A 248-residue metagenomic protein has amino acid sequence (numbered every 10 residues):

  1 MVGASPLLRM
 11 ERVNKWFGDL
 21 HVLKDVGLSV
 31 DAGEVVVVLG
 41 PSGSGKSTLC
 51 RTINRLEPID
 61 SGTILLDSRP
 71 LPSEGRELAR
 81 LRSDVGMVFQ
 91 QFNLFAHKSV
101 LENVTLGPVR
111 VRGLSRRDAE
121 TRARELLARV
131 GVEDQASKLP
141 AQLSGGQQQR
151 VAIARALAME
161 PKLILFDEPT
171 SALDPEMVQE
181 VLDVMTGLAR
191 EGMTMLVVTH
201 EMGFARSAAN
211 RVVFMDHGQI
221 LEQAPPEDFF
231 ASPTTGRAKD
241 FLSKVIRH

Functional and structural regions predicted by a protein language model:
S5-P226: ABC family nucleotide-binding domain
Q223, E227-H248: C-terminal boundary and immediately downstream tail of ABC-type ATPase nucleotide-binding domains
